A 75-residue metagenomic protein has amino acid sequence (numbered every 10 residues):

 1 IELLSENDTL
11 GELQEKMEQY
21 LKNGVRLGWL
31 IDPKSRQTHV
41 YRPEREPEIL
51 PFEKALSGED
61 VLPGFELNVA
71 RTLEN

Functional and structural regions predicted by a protein language model:
L3-N23, L27-N75: C-terminal interaction segment
